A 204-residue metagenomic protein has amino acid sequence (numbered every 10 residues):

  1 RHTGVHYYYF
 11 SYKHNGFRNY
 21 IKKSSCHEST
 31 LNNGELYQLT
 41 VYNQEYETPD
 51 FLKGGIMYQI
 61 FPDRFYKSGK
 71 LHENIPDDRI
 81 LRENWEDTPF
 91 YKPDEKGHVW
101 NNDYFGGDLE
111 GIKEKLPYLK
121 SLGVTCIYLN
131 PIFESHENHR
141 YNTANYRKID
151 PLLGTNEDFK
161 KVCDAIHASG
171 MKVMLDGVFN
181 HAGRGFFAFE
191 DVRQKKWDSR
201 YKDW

Functional and structural regions predicted by a protein language model:
R1-Q59, F65-W85, Y91-K92, K96: The feature marks proteins involved in alpha-glucan
R1-T3, G111, L129: Extended hydrophobic/aromatic-rich secondary-structure runs
F61-T125, I132-W204: Substrate-binding/active-site clefts of carbohydrate-active enzymes
